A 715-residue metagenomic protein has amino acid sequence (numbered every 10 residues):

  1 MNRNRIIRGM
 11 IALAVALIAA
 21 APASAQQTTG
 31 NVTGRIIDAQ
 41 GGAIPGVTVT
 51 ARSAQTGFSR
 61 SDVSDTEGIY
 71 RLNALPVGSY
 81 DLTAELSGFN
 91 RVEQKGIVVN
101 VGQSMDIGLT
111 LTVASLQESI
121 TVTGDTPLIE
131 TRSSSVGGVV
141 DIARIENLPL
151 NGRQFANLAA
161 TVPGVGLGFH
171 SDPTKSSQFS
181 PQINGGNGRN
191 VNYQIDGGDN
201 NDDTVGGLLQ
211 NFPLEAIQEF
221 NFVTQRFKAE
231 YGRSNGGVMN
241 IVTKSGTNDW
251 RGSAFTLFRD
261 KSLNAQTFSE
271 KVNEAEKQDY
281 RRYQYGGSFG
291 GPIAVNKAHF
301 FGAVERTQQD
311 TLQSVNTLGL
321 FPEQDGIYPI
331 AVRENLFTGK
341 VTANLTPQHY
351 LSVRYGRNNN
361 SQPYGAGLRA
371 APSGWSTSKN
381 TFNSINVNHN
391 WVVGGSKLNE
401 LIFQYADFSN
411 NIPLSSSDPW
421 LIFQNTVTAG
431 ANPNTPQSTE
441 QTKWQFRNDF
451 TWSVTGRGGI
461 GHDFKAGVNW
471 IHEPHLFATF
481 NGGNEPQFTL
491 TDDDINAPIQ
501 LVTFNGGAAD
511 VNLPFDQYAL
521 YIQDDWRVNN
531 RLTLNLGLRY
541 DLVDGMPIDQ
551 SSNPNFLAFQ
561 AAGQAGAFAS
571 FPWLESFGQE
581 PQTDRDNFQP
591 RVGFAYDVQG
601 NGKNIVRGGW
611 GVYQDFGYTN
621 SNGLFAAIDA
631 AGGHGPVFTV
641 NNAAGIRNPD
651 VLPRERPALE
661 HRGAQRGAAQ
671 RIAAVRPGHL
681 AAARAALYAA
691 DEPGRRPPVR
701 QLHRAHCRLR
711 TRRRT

Functional and structural regions predicted by a protein language model:
N2-D141, D199, P213-E215: Periplasm-facing N-terminal accessory domains of Gram-negative outer-membrane beta-barrel systems
F89-S245, D260-E274, Q278-G291, T307 (+1 more regions): Periplasmic N-terminal accessory/gating domains of Gram-negative outer-membrane beta-barrel systems
G124, A254-D260, G302-R306, V353-R357 (+6 more regions): Transmembrane beta-barrel strands of outer-membrane/channel proteins
G168-H170, Q550-T715: Solvent-exposed loop/turn elements at secondary-structure boundaries
I183, I241, G287-G291, G339-A343 (+6 more regions): Residues on the lipid-exposed face of transmembrane beta-strands in outer-membrane beta-barrel proteins
G188, I217, K244-G246, A294-N296 (+9 more regions): Outer-membrane beta-barrel channels and translocator barrels
R251, Q278-S361, T377-E400, Q404 (+2 more regions): Transmembrane beta-barrel wall of Gram-negative outer-membrane proteins
G319, R333-E334, A343-Q523, Q560-A565 (+1 more regions): Replace "related TpsB outer-membrane translocases also match" with "some related outer-membrane beta-barrels such as
